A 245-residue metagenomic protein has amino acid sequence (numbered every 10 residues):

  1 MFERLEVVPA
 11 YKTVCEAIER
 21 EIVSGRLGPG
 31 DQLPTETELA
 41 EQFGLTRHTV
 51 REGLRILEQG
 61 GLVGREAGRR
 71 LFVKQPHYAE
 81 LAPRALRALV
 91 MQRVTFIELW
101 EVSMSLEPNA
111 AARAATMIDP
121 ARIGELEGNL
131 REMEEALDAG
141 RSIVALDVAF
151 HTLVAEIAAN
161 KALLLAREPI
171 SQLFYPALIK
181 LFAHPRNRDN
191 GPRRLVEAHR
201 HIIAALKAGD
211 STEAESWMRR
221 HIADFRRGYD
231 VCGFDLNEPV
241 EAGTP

Functional and structural regions predicted by a protein language model:
M1-A112, T116, L236-P245: Short linear motifs at protein or domain termini
E21, G25, E80, L173-L181 (+2 more regions): A short secondary-structure junction motif
E101, P192-R194: Short helix-capping and inter-helix turn/linker motifs at the boundaries of alpha-helical repeat units
S103-K180, A198-A204, E213-R227: Conserved amphipathic alpha-helical segments that form helical-bundle/coiled-coil interaction surfaces
L181-P185, D189: Extended hydrophobic/aromatic segments used for targeting, binding, or gating
L206-A208: Well-ordered alpha/beta subsegment
S211-P245: C-terminal effector-binding regulatory domain of bacterial HTH transcription factors
